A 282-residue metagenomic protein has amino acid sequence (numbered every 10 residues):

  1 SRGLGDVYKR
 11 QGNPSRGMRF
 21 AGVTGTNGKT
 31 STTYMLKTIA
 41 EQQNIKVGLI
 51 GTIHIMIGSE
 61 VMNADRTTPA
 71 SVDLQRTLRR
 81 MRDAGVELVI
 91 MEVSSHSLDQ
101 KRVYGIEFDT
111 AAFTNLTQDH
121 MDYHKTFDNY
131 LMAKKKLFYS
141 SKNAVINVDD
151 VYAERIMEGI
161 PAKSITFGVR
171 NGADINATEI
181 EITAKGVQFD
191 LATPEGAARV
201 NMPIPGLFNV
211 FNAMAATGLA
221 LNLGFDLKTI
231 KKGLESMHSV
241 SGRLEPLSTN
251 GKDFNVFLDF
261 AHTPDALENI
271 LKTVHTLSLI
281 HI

Functional and structural regions predicted by a protein language model:
G3-Y8, I282: Short, small-residue-biased leader/transition segments that mark boundaries at the very start of proteins
K9-V148, Y152-K163, T193, H275: Phosphate-binding loop of NTP-binding sites
Q11, L36, A40, A213-L223 (+1 more regions): Buried hydrophobic packing segments
F108-N255: Acidic, Mg2+-coordinating active-site environments of NTP-dependent enzymes
H120, H124, H262, H281: Histidine-centered active-site/metal-ligand motif
I230, H281-I282: Adenylate-forming
V240, P264-I280: Active-site beta-alpha connecting loops in nucleotide-dependent enzymes
D259: Conserved phosphate/oxyanion-binding catalytic-loop motifs
